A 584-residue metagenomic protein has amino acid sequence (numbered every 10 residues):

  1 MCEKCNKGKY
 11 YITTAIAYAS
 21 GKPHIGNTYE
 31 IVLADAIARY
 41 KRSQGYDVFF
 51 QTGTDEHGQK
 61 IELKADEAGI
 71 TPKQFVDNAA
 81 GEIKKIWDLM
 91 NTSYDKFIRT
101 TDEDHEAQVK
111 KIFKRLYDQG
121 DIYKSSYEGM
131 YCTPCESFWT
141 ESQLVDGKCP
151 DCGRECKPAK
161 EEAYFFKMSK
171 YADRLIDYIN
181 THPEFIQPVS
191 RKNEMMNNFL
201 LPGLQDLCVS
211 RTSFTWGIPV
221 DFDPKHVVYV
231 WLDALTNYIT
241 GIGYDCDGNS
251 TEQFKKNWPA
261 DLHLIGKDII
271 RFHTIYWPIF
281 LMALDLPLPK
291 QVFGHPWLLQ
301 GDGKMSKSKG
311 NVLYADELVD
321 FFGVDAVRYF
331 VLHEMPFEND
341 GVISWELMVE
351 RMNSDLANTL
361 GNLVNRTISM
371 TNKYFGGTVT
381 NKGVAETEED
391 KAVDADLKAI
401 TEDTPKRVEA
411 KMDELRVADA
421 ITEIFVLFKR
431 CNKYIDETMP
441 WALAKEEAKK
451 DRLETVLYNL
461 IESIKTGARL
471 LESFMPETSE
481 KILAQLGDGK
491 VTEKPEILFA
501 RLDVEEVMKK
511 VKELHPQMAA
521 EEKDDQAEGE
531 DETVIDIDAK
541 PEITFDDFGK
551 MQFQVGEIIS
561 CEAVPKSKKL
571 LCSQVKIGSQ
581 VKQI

Functional and structural regions predicted by a protein language model:
M1-K9, S125-M130, T140-C152, A410 (+1 more regions): Basic, alpha-helical terminal appendages of large translation-related enzymes
C2-K22, A34-L207, I242-Q253, V364-V408 (+3 more regions): Conserved, charged catalytic cores of large soluble enzymes
C2-T52, D104-Q108, P134, P158-K373 (+1 more regions): Structured secondary-structure scaffolds
V48, K73, N358, L415-T422 (+2 more regions): Short, solvent-exposed positions on alpha-helices
T54, A234, I577-S579: A generic beta-sheet turn/junction motif
H57, A234-L235, T478: A generic "binding-loop/recognition-motif" signal
A357, G361, K398, E402 (+4 more regions): Generic structural concept
T404-A418: Long, non-coiled-coil amphipathic alpha-helical linker/lever segments that couple catalytic cores to other domains
